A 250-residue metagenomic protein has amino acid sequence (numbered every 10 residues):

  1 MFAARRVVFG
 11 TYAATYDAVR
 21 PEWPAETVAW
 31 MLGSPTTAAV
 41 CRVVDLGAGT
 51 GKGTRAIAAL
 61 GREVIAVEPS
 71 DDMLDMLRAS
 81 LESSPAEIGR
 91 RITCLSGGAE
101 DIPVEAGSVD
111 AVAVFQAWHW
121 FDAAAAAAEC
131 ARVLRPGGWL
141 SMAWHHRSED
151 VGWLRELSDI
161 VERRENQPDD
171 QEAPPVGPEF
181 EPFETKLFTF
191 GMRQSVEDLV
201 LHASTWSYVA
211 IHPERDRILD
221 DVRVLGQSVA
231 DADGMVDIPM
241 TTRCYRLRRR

Functional and structural regions predicted by a protein language model:
M1-A38: Conserved class I S-adenosyl-L-methionine
T11, T15-Y16, W23, W30 (+8 more regions): Tryptophan-centric aromatic hotspots in well-structured domains and transmembrane helices
L32, R55-A58, A127, A131: A structural alpha-helix within SAM-dependent methyltransferase catalytic domains
R42-V44, T50-D101: Class I SAM-dependent methyltransferase SAM/SAH-binding core
E100-A111: A short acidic, Gly/Pro-enriched loop at the edge of an enzyme's catalytic core that lines a small-molecule cofactor
D110-A124: A short SAM/SAH-binding and catalytic strip from SAM-dependent methyltransferases
A125-R193: Conserved catalytic/acceptor-binding region of the Class I
E172-R250: Conserved Class I S-adenosyl-L-methionine
